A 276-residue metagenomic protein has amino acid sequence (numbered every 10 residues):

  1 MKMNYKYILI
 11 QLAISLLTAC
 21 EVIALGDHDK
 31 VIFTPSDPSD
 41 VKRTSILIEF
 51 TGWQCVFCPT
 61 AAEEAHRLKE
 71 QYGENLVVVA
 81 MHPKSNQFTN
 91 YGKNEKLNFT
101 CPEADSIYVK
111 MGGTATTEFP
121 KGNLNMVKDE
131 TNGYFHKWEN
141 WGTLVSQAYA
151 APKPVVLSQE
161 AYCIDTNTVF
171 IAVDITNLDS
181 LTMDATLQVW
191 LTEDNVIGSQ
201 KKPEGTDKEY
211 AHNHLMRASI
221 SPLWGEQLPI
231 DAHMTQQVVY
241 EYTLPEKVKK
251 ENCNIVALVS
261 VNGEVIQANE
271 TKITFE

Functional and structural regions predicted by a protein language model:
K2-Y7, S15-I46, E276: Bacterial Sec-dependent N-terminal signal peptides
S15, F50-W53, T117: Disulfide-bonded cysteine motifs in exported proteins
V22, F57-T60, E103, L124: Disulfide-rich extracellular modules and peptides
V22-L25, T51, L157: Structured catalytic/translocation cores of nucleotide/phosphate-coupled proteins
S36-N86: Local sequence-structure signature of Cys/Sec-based thiol-disulfide redox active-site neighborhoods
A80-E276: Short, conserved sequence motifs used for protein processing/export or organelle targeting and for catalysis
